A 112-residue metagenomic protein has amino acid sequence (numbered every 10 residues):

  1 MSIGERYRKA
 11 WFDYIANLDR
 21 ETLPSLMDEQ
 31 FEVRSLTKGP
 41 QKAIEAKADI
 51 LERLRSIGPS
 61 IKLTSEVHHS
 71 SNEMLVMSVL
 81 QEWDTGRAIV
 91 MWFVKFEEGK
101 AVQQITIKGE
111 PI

Functional and structural regions predicted by a protein language model:
M1-E29: Short acidic-aromatic low-complexity motifs
R20-N72: A solvent-exposed, acidic/Ser-Thr-rich amphipathic alpha-helical stretch
V33, V76-M77, Q103-T106: Short hydrophobic/aromatic-rich beta-strand segments that constitute the beta-sheet cores of beta-sandwich/beta-barrel
P59-I61, T85-A88: Short solvent-exposed loop/turn micro-motifs enriched in small/polar/acidic residues
L63-H68, L80-Q81, V90-K95: Hydrophobic/aromatic beta-strand elements that line small-molecule binding cavities or substrate pockets in beta-rich
S71-M74, R87-I89: Short connector loops at helix/strand junctions that flank enzyme active sites, especially segments positioning acidic
V76-D84: Short beta-strand segments that buttress and anchor functional surface loops
R87-I112: Short beta-strand edge/turn micro-motifs at domain boundaries
